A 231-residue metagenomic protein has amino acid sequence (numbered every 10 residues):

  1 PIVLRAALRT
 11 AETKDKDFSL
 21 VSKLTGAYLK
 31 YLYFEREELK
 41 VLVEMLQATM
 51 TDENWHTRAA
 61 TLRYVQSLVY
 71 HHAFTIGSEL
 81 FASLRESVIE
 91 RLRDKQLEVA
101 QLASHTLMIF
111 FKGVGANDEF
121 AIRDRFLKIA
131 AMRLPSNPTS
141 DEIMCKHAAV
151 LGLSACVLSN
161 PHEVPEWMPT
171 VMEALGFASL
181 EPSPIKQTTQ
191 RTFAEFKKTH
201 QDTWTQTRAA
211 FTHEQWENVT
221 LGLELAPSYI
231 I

Functional and structural regions predicted by a protein language model:
P1-A11, K16-A27: Core solenoid repeat modules with strong leucine/isoleucine-rich periodicity, prominently canonical LRR arrays but also
P1-R9, E37-M50, I76-L92, N117-S136 (+2 more regions): HEAT/HEAT-like alpha-solenoid repeats
K14-D15, E53-N54, K95-Q96, E142 (+1 more regions): Short inter-helical turns and helix N-cap capping residues of alpha-solenoid HEAT/ARM repeat scaffolds
V21-L32, M50, Y64-H72, L92 (+3 more regions): Hydrophobic residues within the alpha-helices of tandem HEAT/HEAT-like
L127-K146, Q190-A194: Acidic, Ser/Thr- and Gly/Pro-rich intrinsically disordered linkers and low-complexity segments that flank or connect
C145, V150-T205: Extended alpha-helical scaffolding segments
L225-I231: Acidic, serine/threonine-rich low-complexity intrinsically disordered linkers/hinges in large eukaryotic
